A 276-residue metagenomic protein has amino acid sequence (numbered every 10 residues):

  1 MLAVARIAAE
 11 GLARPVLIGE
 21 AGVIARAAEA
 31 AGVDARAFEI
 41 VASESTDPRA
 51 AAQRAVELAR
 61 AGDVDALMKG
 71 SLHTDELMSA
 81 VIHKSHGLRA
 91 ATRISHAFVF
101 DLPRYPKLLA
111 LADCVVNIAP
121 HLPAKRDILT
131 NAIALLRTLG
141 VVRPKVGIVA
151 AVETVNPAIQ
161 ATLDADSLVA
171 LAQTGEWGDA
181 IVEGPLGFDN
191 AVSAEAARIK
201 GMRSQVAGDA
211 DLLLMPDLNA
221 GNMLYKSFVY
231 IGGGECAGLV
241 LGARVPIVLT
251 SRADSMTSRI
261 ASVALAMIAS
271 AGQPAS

Functional and structural regions predicted by a protein language model:
M1-V206, D211-S276: Anion-binding alpha/beta catalytic cores of soluble intermediary-metabolism enzymes, centered on
